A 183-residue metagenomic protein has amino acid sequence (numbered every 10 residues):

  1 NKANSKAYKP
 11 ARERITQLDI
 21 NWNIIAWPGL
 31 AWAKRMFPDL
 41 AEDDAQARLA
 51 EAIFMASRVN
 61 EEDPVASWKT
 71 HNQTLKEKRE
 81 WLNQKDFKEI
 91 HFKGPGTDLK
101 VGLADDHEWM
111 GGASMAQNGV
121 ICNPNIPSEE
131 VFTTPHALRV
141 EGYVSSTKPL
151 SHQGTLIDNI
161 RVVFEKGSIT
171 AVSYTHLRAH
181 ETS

Functional and structural regions predicted by a protein language model:
N1-E141, S183: Active-site bordering "gate/hinge" segments that shape substrate access to catalytic or cofactor-binding pockets
V144-S145, S173: Tryptophan-anchored aromatic micro-motifs
K148: Short, basic/aromatic recognition patches
H152, I157-N159: Metallocofactor- and cofactor-centric catalytic cores in central/energy metabolism, strongly enriched
F164: Short, acidic, Ser/Thr-enriched surface-loop or helix-capping motifs
T175-T182: Conserved small/polar residues in nucleotide/adenosyl-binding loops
